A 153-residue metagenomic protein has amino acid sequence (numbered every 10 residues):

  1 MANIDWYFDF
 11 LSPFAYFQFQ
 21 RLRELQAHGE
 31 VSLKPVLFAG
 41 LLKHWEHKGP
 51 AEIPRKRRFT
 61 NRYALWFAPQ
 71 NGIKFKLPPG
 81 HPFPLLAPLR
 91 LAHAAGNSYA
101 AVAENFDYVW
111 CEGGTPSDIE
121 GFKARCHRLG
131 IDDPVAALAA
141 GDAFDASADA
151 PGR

Functional and structural regions predicted by a protein language model:
A2-D5, R62: Generic hydrophobic-segment detector
N3-I4, L11, A15-S32, N97-A100 (+1 more regions): C-terminal cap of thioredoxin/glutaredoxin-like
F10, F14-E112: Structural alpha/beta surface segment adjacent to cysteine/selenocysteine redox centers across thiol/disulfide enzymes
